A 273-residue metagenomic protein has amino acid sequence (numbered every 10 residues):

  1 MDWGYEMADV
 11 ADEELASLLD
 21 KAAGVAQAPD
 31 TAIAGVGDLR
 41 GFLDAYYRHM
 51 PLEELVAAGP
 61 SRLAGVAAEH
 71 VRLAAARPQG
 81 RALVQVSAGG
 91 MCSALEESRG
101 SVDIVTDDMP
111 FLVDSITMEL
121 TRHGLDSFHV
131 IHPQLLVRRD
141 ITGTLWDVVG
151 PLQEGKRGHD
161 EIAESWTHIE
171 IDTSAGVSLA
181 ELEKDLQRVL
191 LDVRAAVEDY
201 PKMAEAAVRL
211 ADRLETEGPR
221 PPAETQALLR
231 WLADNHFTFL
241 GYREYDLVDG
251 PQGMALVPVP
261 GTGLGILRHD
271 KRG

Functional and structural regions predicted by a protein language model:
D2-E97, S101-D103, M118, P133 (+2 more regions): Charge-rich interaction surfaces and accessory domains that mediate macromolecular binding and assembly
A68-H70, A82-G89, L112, M118-P151: Ser/Thr-rich, low-complexity intrinsically disordered terminal regions
V105-F111: Short, surface-exposed ligand-recognition loops at beta-strand->loop->(often short) alpha-helix junctions that present
M109, D172-G176: Helix N-cap motif at beta-to-alpha junctions
L112-V113, S178: Secondary-structure boundary/capping motif
S127-V130, Q153-G155, V193-A196: Glycine-rich loops and low-complexity Gly/Arg-rich segments that provide flexible linkers or classic glycine-based
R139-T173: Extended charged low-complexity segments that act as oligomerization/scaffolding linkers
